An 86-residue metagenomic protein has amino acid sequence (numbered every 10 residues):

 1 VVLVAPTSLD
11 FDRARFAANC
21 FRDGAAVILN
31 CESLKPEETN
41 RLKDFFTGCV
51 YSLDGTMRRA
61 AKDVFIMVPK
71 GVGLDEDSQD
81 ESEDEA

Functional and structural regions predicted by a protein language model:
V1-V27, E32, T47, Y51-A86: Positively charged, small/polar-rich N-terminal and surface patches that mediate targeting and assembly and bind
F16, N40-R41: Generic recognition of short, well-ordered alpha-helical segments
P36-E38: Short, solvent-exposed loop/turn segments at secondary-structure junctions
D44: DNA-recognition element of transcription regulators
